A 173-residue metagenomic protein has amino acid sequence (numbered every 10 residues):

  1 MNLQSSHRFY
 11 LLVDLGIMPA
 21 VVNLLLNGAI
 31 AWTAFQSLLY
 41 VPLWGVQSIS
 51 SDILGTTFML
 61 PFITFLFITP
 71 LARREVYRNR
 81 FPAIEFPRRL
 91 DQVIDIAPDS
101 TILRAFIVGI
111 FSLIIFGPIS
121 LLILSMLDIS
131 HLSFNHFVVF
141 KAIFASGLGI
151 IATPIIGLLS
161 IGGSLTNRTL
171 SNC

Functional and structural regions predicted by a protein language model:
M1-C173: Juxtamembrane/disordered regions of integral membrane proteins
